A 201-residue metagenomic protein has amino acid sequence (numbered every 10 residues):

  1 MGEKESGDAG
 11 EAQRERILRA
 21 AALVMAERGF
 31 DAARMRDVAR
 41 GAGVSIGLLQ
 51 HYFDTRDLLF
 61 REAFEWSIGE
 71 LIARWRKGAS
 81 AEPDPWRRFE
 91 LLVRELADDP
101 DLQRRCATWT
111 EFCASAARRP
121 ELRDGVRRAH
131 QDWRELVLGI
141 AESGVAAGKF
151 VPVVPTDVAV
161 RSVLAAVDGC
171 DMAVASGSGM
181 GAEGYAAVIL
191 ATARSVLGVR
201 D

Functional and structural regions predicted by a protein language model:
M1-A12, R19, D201: N-terminal intrinsically disordered/low-complexity leader segments
Q13-A21, V38, A63-S67, L71 (+1 more regions): Generic hydrophobic, amphipathic alpha-helix propensity
R16, L23-L58, E62: Helix-turn-helix
E27-D31, E82, A147: Short coil/turn segments at alpha/beta junctions that flank glycine-rich nucleotide-binding fingerprints
D54-L58, S80-P83, A97, D101 (+4 more regions): Residues in soluble alpha-helical coiled-coils and helical-bundle/repeat scaffolds
E62, A73-C106, T156-V163, A186: Hydrophobic alpha-helical connector segments
R87-R88, D101-D124: Amphipathic alpha-helical segments used for helix-helix packing
L122-R127, Q131, V145-R194, R200-D201: Hydrophobic/aromatic-rich alpha-helical bundle segments in the mid-to-C-terminal region
